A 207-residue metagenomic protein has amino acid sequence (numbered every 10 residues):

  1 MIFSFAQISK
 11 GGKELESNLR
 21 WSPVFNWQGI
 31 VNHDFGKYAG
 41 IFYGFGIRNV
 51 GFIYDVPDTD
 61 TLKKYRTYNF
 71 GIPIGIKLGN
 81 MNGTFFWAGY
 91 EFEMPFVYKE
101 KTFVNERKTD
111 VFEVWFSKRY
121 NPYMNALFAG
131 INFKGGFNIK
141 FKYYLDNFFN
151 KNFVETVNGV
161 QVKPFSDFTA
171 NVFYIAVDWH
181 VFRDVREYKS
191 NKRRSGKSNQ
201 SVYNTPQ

Functional and structural regions predicted by a protein language model:
M1-N32, D178, F182, Y188-R194 (+1 more regions): Short glycine/proline- and aromatic-enriched beta-strand/turn motifs that initiate or cap beta-hairpins
F3, P23-H33, F45-I47, I72-N80 (+4 more regions): Residues on the lipid-exposed face of transmembrane beta-strands in outer-membrane beta-barrel proteins
S4-R20, V50-T67, P95-F128, F149-V154 (+2 more regions): Extracellular/periplasm-exposed beta-strand and loop segments of Gram-negative cell-envelope proteins, dominated by
E14-D58: Glycine- and aromatic-enriched membrane insertion/assembly motifs of diderm outer-membrane and organelle channel
N32-I41, N80-G83, D184-S198: Short loop/turn motifs that connect adjacent beta-strands in outer-membrane beta-barrel proteins
V50-Y90: Hydrophobic, well-structured mid-protein blocks that either form specific transmembrane helices
F86, Y90-V104, N138-F148: A short, terminal or domain-edge coil/loop segment
F112-Q207: Predominantly the C-terminal beta-signal and adjacent terminal strand-loop region of outer-membrane beta-barrel
